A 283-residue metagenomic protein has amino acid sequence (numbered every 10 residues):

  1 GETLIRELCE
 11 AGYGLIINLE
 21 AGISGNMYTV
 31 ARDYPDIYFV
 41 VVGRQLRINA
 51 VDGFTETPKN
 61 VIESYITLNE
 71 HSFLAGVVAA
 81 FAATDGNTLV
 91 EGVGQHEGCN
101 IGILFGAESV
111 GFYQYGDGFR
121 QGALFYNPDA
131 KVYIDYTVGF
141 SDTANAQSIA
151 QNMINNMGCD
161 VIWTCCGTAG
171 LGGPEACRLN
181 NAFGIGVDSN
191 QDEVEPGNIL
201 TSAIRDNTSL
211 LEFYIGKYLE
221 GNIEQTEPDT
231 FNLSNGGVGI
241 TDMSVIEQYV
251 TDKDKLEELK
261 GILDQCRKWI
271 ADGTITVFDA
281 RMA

Functional and structural regions predicted by a protein language model:
G1-A283: A residue-level marker of the well-folded mature domains of exported/periplasmic proteins
